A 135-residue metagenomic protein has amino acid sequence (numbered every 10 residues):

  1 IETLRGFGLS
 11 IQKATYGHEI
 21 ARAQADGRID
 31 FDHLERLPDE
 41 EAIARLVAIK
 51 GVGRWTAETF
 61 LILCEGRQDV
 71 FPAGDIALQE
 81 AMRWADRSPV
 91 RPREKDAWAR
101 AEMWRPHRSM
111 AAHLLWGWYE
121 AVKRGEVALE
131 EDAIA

Functional and structural regions predicted by a protein language model:
I1-I49: Alpha-helical ds-nucleic-acid-binding substructure associated with the helix-hairpin-helix region of base-excision DNA
T15, D39-E40, R54-A135: C-terminal accessory module of base-excision DNA glycosylases/AP lyases that mediates lesion recognition and DNA
